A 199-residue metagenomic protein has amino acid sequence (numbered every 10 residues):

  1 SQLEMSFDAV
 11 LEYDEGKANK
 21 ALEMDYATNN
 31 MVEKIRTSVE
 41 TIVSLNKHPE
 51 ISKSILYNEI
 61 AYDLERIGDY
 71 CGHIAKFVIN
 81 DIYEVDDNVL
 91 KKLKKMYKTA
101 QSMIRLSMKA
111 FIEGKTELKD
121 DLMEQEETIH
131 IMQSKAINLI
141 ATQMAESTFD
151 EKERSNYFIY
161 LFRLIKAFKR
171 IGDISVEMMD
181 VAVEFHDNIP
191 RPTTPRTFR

Functional and structural regions predicted by a protein language model:
S1-R199: Cytosolic, long alpha-helical scaffolding segments
